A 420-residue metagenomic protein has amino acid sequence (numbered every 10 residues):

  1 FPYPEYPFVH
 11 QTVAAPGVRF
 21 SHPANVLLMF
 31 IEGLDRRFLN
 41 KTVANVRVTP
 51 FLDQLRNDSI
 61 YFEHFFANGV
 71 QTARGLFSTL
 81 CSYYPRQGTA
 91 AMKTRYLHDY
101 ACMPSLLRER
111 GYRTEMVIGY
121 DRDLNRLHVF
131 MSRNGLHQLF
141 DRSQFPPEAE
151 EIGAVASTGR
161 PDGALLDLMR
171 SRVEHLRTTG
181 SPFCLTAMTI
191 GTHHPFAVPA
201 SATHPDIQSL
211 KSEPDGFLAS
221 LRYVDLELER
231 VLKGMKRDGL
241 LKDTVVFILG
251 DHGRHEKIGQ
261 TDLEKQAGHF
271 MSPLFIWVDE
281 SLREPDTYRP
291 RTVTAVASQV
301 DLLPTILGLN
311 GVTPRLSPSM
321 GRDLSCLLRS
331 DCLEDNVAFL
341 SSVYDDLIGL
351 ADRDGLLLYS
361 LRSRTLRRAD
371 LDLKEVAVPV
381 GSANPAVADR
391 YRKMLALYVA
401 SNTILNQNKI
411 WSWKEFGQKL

Functional and structural regions predicted by a protein language model:
F1-P318, C326-E334: Soluble catalytic regions of membrane-associated enzymes that act on cell-envelope and secretory-pathway components
R122, L282-L420: Membrane-interface soluble catalytic domains
